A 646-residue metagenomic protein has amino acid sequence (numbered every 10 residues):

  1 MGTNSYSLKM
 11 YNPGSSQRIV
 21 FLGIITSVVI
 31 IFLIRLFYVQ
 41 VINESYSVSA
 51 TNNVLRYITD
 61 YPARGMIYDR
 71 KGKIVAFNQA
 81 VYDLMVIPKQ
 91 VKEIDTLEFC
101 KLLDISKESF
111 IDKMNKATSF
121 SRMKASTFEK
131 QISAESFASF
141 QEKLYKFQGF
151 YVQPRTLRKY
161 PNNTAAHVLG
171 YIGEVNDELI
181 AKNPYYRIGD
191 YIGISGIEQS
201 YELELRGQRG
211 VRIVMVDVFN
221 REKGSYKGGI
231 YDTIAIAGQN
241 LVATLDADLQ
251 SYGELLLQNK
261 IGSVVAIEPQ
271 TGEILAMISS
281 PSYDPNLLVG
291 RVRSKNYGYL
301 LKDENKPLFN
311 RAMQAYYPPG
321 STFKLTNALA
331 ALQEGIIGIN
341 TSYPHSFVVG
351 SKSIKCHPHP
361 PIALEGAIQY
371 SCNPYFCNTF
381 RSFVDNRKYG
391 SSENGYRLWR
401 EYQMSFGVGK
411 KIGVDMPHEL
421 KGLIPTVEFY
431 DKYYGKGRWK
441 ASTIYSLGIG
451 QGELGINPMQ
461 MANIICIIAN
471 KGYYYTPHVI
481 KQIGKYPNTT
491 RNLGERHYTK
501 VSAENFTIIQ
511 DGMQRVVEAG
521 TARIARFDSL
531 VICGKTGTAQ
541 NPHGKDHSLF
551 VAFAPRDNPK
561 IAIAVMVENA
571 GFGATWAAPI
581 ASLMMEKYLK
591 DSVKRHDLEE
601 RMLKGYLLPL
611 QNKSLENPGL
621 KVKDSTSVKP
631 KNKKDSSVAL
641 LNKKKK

Functional and structural regions predicted by a protein language model:
M1-S294, Y316, G395-S405, S446-G448 (+5 more regions): Periplasmic/cell-envelope proteins involved in peptidoglycan metabolism and beta-lactam response
G2-L8, T118, D217-E222, Y226-I230 (+5 more regions): Beta-lactam-recognizing serine transpeptidase/beta-lactamase-like catalytic domain environment
